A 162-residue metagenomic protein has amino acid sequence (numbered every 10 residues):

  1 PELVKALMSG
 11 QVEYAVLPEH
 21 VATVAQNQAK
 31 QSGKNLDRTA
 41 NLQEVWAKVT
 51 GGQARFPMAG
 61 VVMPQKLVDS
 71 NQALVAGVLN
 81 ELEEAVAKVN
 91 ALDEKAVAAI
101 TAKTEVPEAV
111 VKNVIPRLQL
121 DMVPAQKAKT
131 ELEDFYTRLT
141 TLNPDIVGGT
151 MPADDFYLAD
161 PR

Functional and structural regions predicted by a protein language model:
P1-E2, A6-E13, A109, Q126 (+1 more regions): A local structural motif
E2-A99: Pocket-lining segment of extracytoplasmic ligand-binding domains
T23-V24, V106, R117, D155-F156: Short secondary-structure capping/turn micro-motifs that flank functional sites
N27-K30, M122, D160-P161: Short secondary-structure transition/capping segments
Q53, Q65, K112, R117-Q119 (+3 more regions): Generic secondary-structure boundary/loop-capping signal
V68-L142: Secondary-structure end/capping motifs
E133, T137-R162: Conserved C-terminal helix/tail region of periplasmic/extracytoplasmic solute-binding proteins
